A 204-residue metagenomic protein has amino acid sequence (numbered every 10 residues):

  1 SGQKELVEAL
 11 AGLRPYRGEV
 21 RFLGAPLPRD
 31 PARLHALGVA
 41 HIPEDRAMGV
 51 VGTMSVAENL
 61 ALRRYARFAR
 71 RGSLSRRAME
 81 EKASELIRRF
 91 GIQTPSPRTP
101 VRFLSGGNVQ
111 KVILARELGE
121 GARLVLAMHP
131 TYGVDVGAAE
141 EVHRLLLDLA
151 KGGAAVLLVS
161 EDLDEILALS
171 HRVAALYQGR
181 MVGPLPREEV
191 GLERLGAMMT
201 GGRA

Functional and structural regions predicted by a protein language model:
S1-A204: Glycine-rich phosphate-binding loops of nucleotide-dependent enzymes
